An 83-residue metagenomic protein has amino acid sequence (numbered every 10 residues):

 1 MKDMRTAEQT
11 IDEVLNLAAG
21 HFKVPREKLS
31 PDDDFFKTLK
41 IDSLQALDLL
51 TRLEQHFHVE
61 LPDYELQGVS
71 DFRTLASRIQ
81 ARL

Functional and structural regions predicted by a protein language model:
K2-I41, L50, Q55-H56, E60-L83: Phosphopantetheine-dependent thiolation modules in NRPS/PKS and related acyl-activating systems
Q45: Two-component histidine kinase catalytic core, primarily the HATPase_c
